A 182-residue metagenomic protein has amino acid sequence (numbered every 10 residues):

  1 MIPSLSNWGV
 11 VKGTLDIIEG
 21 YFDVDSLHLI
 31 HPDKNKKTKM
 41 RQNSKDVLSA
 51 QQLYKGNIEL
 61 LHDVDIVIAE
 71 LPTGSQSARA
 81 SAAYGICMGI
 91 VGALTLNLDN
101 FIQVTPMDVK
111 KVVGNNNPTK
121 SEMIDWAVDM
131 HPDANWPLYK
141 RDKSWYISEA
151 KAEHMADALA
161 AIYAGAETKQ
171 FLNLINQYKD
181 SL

Functional and structural regions predicted by a protein language model:
M1-L182: Phosphate- and other anionic-substrate recognition elements at nucleic-acid/protein interfaces
